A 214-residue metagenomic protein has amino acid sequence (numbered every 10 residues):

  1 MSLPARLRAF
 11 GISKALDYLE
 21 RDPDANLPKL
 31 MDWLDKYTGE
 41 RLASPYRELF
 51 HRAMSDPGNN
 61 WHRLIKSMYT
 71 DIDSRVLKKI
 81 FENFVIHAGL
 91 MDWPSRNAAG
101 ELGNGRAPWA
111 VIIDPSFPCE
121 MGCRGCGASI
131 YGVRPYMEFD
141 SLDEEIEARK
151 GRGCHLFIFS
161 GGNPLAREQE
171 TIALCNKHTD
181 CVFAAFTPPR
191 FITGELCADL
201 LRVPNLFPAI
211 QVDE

Functional and structural regions predicted by a protein language model:
M1-I72: Auxiliary Fe-S-binding modules of radical SAM enzymes
A53-I112: N-terminal [4Fe-4S]-dependent radical SAM core
L90-E101, C123, E145-K150, H178-T187: Short charge-dense sequence patches
N104-D140: Canonical Radical SAM [4Fe-4S] cluster-binding loop centered on the CxxxCxxC motif and its immediate flanking residues
A110, S129-F139, R149-R167, A173-T193 (+1 more regions): Core AdoMet radical
C123, Q169, E195: Short acidic, gly/pro-rich beta-turn/loop elements at beta-sheet edges and active-site/ligand-binding grooves
D143-I146, C197: Short hydrophobic/charged patches on amphipathic alpha-helices used for structural packing and interfaces
